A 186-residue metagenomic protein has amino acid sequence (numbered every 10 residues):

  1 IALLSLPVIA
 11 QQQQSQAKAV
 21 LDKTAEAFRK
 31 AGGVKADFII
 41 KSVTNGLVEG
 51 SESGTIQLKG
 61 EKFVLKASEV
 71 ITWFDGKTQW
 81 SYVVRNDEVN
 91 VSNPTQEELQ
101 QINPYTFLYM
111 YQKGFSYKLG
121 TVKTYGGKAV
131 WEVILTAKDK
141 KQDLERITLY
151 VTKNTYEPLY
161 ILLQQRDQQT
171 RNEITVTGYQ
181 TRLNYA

Functional and structural regions predicted by a protein language model:
I1-P7: Bacterial N-terminal signal peptides
P7-V48, E61: N-terminal leader/targeting segments and the immediate start of mature chains
A19, L108-G120: A short, amphipathic edge element
A27, G54-Q57, I71-T72, Y117-K123: Short, exposed beta-strand/loop patches in secreted or surface proteins that constitute
I40-S42, A67, V83-V84, A137 (+1 more regions): Beta-turn initiation residues at beta-strand->coil junctions
S53-I102, Q168-N172: An acidic-aromatic
F115-A186: Gly/Pro-enriched, hydrophobic low-complexity segments that function as extracytoplasmic propeptides/linkers
